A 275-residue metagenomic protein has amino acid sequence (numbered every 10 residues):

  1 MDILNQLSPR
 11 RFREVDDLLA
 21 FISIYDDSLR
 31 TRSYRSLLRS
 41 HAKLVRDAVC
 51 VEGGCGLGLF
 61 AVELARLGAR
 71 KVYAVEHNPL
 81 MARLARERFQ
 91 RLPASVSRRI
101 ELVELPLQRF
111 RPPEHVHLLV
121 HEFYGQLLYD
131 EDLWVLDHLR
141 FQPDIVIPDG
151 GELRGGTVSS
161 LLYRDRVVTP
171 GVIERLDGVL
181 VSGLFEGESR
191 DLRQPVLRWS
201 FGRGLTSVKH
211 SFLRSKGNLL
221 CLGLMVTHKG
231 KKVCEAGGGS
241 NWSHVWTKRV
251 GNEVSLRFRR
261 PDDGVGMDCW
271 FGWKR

Functional and structural regions predicted by a protein language model:
D2-R39, K43, C50-G53, F60-V62 (+2 more regions): Class I SAM-binding transferase module
